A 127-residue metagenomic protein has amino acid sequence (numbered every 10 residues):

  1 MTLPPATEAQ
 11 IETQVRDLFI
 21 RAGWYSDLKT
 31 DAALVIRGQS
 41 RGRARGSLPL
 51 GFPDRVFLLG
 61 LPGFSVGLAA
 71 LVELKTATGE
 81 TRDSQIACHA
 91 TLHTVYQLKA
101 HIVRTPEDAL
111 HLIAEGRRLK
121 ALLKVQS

Functional and structural regions predicted by a protein language model:
M1-S127: Catalytic phosphate/metal-binding cores of nucleic-acid and nucleotide-processing enzymes, i.e., regions that mediate
